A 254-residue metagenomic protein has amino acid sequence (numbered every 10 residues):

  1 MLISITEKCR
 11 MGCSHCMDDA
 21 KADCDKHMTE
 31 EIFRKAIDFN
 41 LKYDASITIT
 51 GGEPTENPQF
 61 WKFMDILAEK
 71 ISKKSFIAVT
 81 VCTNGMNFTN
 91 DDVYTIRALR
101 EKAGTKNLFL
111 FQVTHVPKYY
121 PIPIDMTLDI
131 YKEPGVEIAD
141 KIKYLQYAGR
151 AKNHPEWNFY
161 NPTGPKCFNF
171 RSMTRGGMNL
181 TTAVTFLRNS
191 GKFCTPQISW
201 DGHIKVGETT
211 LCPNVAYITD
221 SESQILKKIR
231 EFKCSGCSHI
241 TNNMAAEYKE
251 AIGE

Functional and structural regions predicted by a protein language model:
M1-V81, F88-D92: Conserved alpha-helical substructure of the radical SAM core
I5, E53, L110, M126 (+2 more regions): Short low-polarity hydrophobic stretches
R10, P54, M86-N87, V116-K118 (+3 more regions): Short, solvent-exposed loop/turn segments at secondary-structure junctions
M28, F88, I122, T219-D220: Short coil/turn linker and secondary-structure boundary residues
N40-K42, K73, G104, S190 (+1 more regions): Flexible, charged surface loops at secondary-structure boundaries
N57-F186: Conserved AdoMet/S-adenosylmethionine-binding subsite of the radical SAM
N158-E254: Accessory C-terminal segments flanking Radical SAM cores
